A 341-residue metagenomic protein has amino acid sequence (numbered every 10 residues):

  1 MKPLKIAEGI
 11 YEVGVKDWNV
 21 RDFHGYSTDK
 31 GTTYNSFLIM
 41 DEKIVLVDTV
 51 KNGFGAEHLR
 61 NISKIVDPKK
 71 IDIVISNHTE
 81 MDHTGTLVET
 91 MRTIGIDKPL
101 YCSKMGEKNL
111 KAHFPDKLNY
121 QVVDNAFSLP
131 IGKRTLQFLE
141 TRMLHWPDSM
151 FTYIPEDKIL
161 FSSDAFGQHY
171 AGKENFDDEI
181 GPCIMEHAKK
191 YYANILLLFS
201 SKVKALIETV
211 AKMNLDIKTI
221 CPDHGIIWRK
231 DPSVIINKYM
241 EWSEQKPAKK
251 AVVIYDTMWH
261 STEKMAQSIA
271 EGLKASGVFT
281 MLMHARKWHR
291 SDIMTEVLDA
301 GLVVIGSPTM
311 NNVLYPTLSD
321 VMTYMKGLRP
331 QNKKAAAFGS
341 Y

Functional and structural regions predicted by a protein language model:
P3-K64, F151-I154, K158-S162, T262: Conserved beta-strand hairpin/beta-sheet module of binuclear metal-dependent hydrolase folds, prominently
L4-E8, P99-S149, K202-T209: Metallo-beta-lactamase
E42, G53-L100: Active-site metal-binding motif and surrounding structural segment of the metallo-beta-lactamase
V47-T49, I71-T79, L100-K104, L160-S163 (+2 more regions): Active-site neighborhood of phospho(di)ester-bond hydrolases with catalytic His/Asp-centered motifs
P68, N214, M294-L298: A short, aliphatic-rich alpha-helical micro-motif
T135-P222, I227-K230: Metallo-beta-lactamase
Q267-M281, D299: Short helix-loop-beta junction
H289-Y341: Helix-loop-strand module that forms the ligand-binding subsite of alpha/beta enzymes
